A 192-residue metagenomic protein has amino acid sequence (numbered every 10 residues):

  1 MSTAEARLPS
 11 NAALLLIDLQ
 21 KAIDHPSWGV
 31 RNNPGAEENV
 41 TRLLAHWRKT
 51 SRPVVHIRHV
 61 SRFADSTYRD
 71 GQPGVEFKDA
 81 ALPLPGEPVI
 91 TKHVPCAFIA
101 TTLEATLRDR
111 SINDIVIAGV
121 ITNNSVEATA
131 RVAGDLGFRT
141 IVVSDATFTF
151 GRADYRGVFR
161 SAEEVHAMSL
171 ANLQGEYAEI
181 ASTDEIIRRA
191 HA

Functional and structural regions predicted by a protein language model:
M1-A13, T41-A45, K49, R62 (+1 more regions): Active-site-adjacent betaalpha module
L16-I17, R52-H59, V143: Short beta-strand segments at enzyme active-site cores
Q20-P26: Short acidic, Gly/Ser-rich segments with clustered Asp/Glu that frequently serve as metal-coordination loops in enzyme
P26-P34, V116-N123: Short, glycine-rich nucleotide/cofactor-binding loops
W28-H56: A short alpha/beta connector and helix-capping loop motif
